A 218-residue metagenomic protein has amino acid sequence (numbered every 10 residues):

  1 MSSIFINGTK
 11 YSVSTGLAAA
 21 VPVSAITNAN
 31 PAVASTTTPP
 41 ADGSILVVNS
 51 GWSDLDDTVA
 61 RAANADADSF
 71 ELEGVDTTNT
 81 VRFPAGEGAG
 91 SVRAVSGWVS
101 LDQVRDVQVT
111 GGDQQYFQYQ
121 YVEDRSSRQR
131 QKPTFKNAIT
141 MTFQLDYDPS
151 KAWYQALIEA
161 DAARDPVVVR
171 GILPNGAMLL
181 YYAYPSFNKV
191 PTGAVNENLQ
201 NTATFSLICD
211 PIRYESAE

Functional and structural regions predicted by a protein language model:
S3-G8, T15-A29, T37-T38, W52-S126: Small/polar beta-strand repeat architecture
V13-T15, S50-W52, G171-G176: Short acidic, glycine-rich loop/turn motifs
S35-S53, D161-V168: Short coil-to-beta transition motif at edge beta-strands of beta-rich domains
I45, D57-R61, S69, M178-Y184 (+1 more regions): Well-ordered beta-strand positions in beta-sheet-rich domains
D102, W153-Y182: Short, acidic/charged, Gly/Pro-enriched secondary-structure junctions
S127-K136, L157-D161, I172-L173, P191-N198: Exposed beta-sheet edge/beta-hairpin loop segments within beta-rich domains
R130-P149, E197-I212: Oligomerization/assembly interface segments of phage tail-like spikes and tubes
R170-Y214: Short beta-strand and beta-hairpin "edge-sheet" elements
